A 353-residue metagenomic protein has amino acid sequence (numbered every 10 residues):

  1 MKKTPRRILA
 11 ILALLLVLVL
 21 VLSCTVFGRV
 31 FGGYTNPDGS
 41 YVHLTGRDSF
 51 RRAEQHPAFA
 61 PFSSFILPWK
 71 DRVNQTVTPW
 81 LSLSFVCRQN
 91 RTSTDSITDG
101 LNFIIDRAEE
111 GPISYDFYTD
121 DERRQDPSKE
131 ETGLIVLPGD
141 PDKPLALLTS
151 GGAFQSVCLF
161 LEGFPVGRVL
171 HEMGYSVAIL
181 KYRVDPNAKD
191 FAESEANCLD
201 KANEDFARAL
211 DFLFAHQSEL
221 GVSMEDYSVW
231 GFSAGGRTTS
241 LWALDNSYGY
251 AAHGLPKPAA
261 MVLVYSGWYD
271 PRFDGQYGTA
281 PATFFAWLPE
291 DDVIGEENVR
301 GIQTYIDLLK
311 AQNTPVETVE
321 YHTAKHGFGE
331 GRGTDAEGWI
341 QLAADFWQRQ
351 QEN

Functional and structural regions predicted by a protein language model:
K2-E131: N-terminal targeting or regulatory segments adjacent to alpha/beta-hydrolase or S9 domains
G28, G32-A58, F62-S63, W69 (+1 more regions): C-terminal catalytic histidine-bearing segment of alpha/beta-hydrolase fold enzymes
K143-G151: Short beta-strand element of the alpha/beta-hydrolase
S156-P165, Y182, E297-G301: The serine-hydrolase catalytic nucleophile loop
C158, R183-L220, R332-A336: Catalytic nucleophile-loop/oxyanion-hole region of alpha/beta-hydrolase and closely related hydrolase-like folds
F160-A178: Short amphipathic alpha-helix adjacent to the substrate-entry channel of hydrolases
E204-T279: Primarily recognizes the serine-hydrolase "nucleophile elbow" in alpha/beta-hydrolase and SGNH/GDSL folds
A252-Q312, E317: The feature captures the conserved acid-bearing segment of alpha/beta-hydrolase catalytic domains
